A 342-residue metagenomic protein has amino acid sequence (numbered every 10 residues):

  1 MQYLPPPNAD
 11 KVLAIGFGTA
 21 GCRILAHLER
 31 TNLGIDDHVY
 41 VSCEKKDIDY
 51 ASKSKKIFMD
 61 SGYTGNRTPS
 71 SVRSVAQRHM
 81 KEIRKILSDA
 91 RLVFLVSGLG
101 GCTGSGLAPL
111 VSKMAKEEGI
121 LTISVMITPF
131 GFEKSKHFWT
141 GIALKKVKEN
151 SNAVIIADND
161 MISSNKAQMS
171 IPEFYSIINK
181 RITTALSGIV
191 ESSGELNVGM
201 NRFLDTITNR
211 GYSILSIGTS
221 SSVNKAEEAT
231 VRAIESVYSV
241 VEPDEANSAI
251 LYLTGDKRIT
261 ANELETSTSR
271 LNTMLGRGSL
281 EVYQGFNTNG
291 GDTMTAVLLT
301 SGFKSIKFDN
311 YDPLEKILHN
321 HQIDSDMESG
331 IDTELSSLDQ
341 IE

Functional and structural regions predicted by a protein language model:
M1-E342: Tubulin/FtsZ superfamily GTPase core signature
